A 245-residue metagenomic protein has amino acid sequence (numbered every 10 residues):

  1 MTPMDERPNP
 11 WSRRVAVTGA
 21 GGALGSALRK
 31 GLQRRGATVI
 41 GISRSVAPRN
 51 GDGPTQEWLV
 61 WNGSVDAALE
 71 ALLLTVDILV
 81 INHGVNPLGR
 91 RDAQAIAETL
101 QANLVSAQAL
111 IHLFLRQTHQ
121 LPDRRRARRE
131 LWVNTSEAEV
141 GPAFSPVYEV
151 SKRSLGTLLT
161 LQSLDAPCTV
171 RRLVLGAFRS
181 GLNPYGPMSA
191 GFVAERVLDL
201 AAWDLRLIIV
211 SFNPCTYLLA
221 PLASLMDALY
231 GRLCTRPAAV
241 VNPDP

Functional and structural regions predicted by a protein language model:
V17-R34: N-terminal Rossmann NAD(P)H-binding glycine-rich loop of SDR-like oxidoreductase domains
T18, V76-V85, N103, V133: Rossmann-fold scaffold of SDR-type NAD(P)-dependent oxidoreductases
R44-A67: Rossmann-fold cofactor-recognition segment
G84, T99-F114, S151-K152: Short alpha-helix in the Rossmann-fold core of NAD(P)-dependent oxidoreductases
L88, L115, H119, D123-L164 (+1 more regions): Catalytic loop of short-chain dehydrogenase/reductase
G89-N103: Short alpha-helical oligomerization interface
L104-A107, S151-S163, V170, A194: Conserved catalytic Lys-bearing alpha helix of Rossmann-like short-chain dehydrogenase/reductases
C168, N183-C234, A238: C-terminal helical subdomain
